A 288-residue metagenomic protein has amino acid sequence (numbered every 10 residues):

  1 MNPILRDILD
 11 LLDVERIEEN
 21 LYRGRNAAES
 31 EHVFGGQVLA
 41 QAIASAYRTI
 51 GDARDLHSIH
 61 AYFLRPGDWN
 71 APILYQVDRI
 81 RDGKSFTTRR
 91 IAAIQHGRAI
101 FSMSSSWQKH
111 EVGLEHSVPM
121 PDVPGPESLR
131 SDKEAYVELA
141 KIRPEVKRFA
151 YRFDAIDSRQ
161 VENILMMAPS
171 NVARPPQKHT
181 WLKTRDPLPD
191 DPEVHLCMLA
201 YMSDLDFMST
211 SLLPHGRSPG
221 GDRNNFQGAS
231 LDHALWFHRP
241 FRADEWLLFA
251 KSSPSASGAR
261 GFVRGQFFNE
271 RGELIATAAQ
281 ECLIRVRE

Functional and structural regions predicted by a protein language model:
M1-E288: Terminal targeting signals and extreme-terminal segments of soluble enzymes
